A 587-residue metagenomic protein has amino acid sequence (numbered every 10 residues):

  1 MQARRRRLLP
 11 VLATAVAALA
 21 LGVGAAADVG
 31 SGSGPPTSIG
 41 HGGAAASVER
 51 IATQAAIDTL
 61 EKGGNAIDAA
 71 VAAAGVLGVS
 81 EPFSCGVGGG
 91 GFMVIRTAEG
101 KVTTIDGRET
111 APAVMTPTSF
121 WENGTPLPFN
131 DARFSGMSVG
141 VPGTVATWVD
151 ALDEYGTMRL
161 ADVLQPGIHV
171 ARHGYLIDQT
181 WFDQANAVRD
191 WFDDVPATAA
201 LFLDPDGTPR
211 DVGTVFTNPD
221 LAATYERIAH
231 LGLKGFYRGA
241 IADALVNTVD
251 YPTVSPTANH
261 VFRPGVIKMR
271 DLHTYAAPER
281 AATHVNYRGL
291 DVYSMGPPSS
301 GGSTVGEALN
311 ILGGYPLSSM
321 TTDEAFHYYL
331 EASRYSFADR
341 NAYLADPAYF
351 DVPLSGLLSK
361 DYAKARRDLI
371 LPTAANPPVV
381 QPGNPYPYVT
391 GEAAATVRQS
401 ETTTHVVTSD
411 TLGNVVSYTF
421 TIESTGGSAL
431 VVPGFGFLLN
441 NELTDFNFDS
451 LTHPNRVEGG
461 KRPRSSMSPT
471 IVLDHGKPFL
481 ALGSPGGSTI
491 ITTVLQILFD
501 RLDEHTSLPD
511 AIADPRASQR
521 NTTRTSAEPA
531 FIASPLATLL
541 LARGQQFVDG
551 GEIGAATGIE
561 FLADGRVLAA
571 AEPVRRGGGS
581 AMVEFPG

Functional and structural regions predicted by a protein language model:
Q2-D28, W148: Secretory targeting and sorting signals
D28-Q54, D58, A66-R238, D243-V292 (+3 more regions): Noncatalytic scaffold domains of N-terminal-nucleophile
T59-L60, A146-E154, H230-R238, D243 (+2 more regions): Alpha-helical support elements that line or immediately flank enzyme active sites and cofactor-binding pockets
V79-T104, W121, S255-K268, S409 (+3 more regions): Active-site rim segments in enzyme catalytic domains, especially the processed small/beta chain of N-terminal
G265, Y315-T421, F435, E442: Internal maturation/activation junctions in enzymes
P278-E279, S400-T403, T425, S465-M467: Short, small/polar residue-rich loop motifs at catalytic or cofactor-binding pockets
L412, K461-R462, V494, D503-G551: Extended C-terminal subregions enriched in glycine
